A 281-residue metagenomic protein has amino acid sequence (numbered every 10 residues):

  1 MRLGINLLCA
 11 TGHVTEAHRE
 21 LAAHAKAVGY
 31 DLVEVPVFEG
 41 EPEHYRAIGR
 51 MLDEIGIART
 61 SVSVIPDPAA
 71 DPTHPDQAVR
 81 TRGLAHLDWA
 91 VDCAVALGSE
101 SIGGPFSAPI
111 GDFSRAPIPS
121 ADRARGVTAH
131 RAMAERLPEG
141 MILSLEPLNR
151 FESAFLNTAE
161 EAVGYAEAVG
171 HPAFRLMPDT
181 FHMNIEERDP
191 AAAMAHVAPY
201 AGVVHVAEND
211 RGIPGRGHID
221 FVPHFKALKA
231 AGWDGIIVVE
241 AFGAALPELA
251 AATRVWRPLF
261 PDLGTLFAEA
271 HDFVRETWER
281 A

Functional and structural regions predicted by a protein language model:
M1-R2, L7-C9, T15-K26, G98-E100 (+4 more regions): Histidine-acidic metal/acid-base catalytic patches
I5-L7, L32-E34, H74-Q77, I118-P119 (+3 more regions): A short, structure-level motif marking secondary-structure boundaries and short turns
C9-T11, V37-E39, I65-P68, F106-I110 (+4 more regions): Active-site-proximal loop/turn and secondary-structure-junction residues that shape catalytic pockets, frequently
G12-H13, E39-G40, R82, R125 (+3 more regions): Residues that cap or flank secondary-structure elements
D31, P36-T128, D234, V238-E248 (+1 more regions): Structural motif corresponding to the early beta-alpha repeats
E34, E146, E152, E187 (+1 more regions): Acidic-residue sensor for enzyme active/binding pockets
A47-G56, A129-R136, A193-H196, P223-L228: Catalytic-core regions built around general acid/base machinery
E54, Q77-R175, R257-T265, E269: Active-site acidic/histidine proton-transfer and metal-coordination neighborhood in alpha/beta enzyme cores
